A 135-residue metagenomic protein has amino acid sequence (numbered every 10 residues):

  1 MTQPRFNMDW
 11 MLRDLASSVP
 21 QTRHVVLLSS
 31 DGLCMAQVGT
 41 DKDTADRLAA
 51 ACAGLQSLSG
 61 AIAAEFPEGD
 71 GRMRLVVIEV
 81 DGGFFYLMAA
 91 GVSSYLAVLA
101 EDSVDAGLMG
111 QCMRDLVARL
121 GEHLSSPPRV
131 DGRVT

Functional and structural regions predicted by a protein language model:
M1-T22, D31-T135: Acidic, low-complexity cytosolic segments
